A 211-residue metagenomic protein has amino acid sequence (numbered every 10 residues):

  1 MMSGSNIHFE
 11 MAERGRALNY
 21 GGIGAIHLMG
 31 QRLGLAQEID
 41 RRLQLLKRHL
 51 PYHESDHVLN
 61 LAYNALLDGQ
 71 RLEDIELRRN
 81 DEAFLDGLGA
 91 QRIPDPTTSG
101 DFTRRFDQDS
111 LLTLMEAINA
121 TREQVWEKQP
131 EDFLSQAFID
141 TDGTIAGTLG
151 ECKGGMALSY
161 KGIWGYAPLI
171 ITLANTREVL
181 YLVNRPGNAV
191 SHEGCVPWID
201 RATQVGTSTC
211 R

Functional and structural regions predicted by a protein language model:
M1-T209: Dynamic "connector" segments at or just before major functional cores
